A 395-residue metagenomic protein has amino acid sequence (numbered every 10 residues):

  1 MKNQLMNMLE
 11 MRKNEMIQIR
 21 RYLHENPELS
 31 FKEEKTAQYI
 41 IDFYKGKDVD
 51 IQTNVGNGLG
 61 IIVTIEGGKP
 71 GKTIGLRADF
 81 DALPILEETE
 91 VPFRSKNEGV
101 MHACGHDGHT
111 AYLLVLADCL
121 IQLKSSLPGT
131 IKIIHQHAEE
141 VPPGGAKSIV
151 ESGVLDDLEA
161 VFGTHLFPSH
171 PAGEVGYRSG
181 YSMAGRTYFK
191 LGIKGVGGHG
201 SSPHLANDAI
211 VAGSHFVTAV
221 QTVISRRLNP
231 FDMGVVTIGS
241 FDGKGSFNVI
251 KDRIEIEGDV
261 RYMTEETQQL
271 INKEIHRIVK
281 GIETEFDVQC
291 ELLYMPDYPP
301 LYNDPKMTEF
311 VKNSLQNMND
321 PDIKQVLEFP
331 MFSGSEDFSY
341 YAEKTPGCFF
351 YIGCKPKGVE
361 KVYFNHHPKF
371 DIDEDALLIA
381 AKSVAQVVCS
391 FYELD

Functional and structural regions predicted by a protein language model:
K2-H102, A111-L114, D118-L127: Acidic/His- and Gly-rich active-site-bordering loop/insert found across diverse amide/peptide-bond hydrolases
L23, V63, L76, H106 (+8 more regions): Divalent metal-coordination and catalytic microenvironments
Q52-N54, E139, S179-M183, F329-F332 (+1 more regions): Short Gly/Pro-enriched turn/cap motifs at secondary-structure boundaries
R77, L86, F189, F349-C354: Non-cysteine beta-strand/loop elements that form the S-adenosyl-L-methionine
L83-I85, T89-M101, D107-G108, Y112 (+3 more regions): Histidine/acidic-residue-rich, glycine-tolerant segments that coordinate divalent metal ions
S214-D395: Metal-dependent amide/peptide-bond hydrolase catalytic core, centered on the "pita-bread" metallohydrolase fold
